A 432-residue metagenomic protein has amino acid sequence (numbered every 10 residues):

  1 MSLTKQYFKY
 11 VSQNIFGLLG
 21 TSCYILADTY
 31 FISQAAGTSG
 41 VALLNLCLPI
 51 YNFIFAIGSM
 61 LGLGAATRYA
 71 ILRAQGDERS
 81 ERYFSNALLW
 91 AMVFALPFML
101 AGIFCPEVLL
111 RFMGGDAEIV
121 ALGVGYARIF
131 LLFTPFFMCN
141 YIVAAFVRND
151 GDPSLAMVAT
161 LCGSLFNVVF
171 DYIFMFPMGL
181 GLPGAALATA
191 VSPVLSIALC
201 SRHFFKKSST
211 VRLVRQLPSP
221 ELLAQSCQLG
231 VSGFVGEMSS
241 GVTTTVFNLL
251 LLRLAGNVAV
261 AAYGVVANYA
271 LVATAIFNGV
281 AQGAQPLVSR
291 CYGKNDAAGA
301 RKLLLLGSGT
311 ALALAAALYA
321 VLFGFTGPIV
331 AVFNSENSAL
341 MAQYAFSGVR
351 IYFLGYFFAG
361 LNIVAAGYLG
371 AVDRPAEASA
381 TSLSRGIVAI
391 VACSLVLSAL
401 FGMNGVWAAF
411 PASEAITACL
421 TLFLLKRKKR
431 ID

Functional and structural regions predicted by a protein language model:
M1-I15, Y69-F133, P177-V231, V288-G355 (+1 more regions): Short alpha-helical transmembrane segments in multi-pass integral membrane proteins
S2-A36, P49-G64, R68, M92-M99 (+4 more regions): N-terminal transmembrane alpha-helices
K9-D28, I129, N140, G163 (+5 more regions): Transmembrane helical elements of multi-pass membrane transporters/channels
C23-A42, L110-A117, I173-L180, G241-N268 (+4 more regions): Helix-terminus/linker motif at the lipid-water interface of multi-pass membrane proteins
I32-N52, E118-L122, L182-P183, L222-L229 (+5 more regions): Interfacial/gating helices of multi-pass transporter permease domains
V41-L100, F137-A156, A262-T326, A359-A378: Small-residue-rich hydrophobic transmembrane alpha-helices
F53-A56, N167-D171, I197-S201, L271-A275 (+3 more regions): Hydrophobic transmembrane alpha-helices of multi-pass small-molecule transporters
G62, I129-R148, A156-N167, A185-C200 (+4 more regions): Short runs within selected transmembrane alpha-helices of multi-pass transporters and secretion channels
